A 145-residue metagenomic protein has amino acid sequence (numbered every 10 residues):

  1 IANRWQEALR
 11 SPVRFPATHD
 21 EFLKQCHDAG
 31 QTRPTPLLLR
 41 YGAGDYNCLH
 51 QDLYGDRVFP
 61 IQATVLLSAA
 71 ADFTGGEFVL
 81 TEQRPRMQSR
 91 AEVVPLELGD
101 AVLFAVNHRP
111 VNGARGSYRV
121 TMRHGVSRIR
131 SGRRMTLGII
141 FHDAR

Functional and structural regions predicted by a protein language model:
I1-A8, Q62-L66, R134-R145: Short, Φ-rich (hydrophobic/aromatic) sequence segments
I1-R40: Signature of the catalytic double-stranded beta-helix
C26-T35, R57, D72-T74, S131: A short, polar/charged loop/turn motif at coil->beta-strand junctions and beta-hairpin connectors
R33, Q62, T121: Short coil/loop residues immediately preceding or within conserved phosphate-binding loops of NTP-utilizing enzyme
L37-L39, H50, T64-L66, V79-T81 (+2 more regions): Residues in well-ordered beta-strands of folded domains
L38-A43, G55-D72: Short, conserved beta-strand element in jelly-roll/cupin
N47-Y54: Histidine-centered catalytic micro-motifs
F59, F73-R145: Catalytic core of Fe(II)/2-oxoglutarate
